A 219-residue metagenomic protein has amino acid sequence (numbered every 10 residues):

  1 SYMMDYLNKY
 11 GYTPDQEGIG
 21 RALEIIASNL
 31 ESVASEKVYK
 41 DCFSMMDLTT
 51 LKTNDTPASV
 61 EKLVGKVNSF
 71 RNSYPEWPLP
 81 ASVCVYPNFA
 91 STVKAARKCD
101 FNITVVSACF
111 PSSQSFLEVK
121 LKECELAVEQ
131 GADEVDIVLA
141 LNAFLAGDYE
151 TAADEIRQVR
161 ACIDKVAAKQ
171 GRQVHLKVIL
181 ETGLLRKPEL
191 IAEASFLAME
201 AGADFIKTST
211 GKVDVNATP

Functional and structural regions predicted by a protein language model:
S1-M46: Charged, compositionally biased N-terminal leader segments and the immediate start of the first structured element
S32-P78, N88-P219: Alpha/beta enzyme core
S82-V85: Short, hydrophobic beta-strand segments that form beta-sheet elements in well-ordered domains
